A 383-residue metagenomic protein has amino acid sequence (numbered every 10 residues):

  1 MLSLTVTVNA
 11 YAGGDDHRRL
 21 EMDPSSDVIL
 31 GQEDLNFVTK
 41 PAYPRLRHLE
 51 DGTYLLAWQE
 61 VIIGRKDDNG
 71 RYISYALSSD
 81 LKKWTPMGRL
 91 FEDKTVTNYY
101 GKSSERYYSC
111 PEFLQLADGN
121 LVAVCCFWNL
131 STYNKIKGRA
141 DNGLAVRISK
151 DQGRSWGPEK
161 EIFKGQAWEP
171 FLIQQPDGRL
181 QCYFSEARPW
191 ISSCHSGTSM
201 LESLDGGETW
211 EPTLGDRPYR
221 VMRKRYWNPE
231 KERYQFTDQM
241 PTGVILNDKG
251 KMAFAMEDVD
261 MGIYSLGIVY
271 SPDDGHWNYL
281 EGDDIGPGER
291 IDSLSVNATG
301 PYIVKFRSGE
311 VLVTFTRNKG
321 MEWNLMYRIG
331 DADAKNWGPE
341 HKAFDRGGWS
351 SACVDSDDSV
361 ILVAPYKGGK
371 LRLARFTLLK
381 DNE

Functional and structural regions predicted by a protein language model:
M1-T5: Bacterial N-terminal signal peptides
V8-A10: Cleavable N-terminal signal peptides
G13-E383: Asp-box/BNR beta-propeller blade signature and adjacent active/binding-site loops in extracellular glycan-interacting
